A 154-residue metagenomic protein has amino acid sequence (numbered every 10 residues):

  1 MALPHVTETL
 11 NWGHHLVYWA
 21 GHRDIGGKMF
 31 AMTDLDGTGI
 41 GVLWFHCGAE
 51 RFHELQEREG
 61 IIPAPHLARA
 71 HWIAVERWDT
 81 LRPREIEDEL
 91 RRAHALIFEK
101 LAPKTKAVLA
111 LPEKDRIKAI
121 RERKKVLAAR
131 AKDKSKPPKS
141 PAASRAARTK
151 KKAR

Functional and structural regions predicted by a protein language model:
M1-R154: Charge-dense, helix-prone N-terminal extensions
